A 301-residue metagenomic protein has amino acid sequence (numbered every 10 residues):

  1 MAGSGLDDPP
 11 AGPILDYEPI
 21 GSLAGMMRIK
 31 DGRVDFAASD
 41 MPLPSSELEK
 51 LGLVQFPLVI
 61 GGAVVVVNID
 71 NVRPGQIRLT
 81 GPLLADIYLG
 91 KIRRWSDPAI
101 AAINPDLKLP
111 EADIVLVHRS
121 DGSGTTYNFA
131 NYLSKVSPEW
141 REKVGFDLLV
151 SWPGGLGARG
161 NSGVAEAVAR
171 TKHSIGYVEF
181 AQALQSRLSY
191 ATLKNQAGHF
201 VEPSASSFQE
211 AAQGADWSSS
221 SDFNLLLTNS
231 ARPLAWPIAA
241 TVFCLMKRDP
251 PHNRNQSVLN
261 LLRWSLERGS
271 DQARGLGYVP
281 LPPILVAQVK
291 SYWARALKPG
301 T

Functional and structural regions predicted by a protein language model:
M1-T301: Flexible loop/hinge segments at secondary-structure junctions
